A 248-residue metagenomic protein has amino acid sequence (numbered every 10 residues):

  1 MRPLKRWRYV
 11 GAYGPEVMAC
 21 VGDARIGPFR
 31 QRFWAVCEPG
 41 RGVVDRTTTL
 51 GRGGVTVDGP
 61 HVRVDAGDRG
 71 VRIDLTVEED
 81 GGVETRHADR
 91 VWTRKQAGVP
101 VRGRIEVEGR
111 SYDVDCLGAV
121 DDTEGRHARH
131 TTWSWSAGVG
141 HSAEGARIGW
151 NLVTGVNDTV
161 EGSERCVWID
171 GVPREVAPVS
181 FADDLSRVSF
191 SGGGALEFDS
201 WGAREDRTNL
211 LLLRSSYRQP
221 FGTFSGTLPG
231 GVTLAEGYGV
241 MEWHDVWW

Functional and structural regions predicted by a protein language model:
M1-W248: Structured soluble/peripheral alpha/beta segments that form catalytic or ligand/cofactor-binding pockets
